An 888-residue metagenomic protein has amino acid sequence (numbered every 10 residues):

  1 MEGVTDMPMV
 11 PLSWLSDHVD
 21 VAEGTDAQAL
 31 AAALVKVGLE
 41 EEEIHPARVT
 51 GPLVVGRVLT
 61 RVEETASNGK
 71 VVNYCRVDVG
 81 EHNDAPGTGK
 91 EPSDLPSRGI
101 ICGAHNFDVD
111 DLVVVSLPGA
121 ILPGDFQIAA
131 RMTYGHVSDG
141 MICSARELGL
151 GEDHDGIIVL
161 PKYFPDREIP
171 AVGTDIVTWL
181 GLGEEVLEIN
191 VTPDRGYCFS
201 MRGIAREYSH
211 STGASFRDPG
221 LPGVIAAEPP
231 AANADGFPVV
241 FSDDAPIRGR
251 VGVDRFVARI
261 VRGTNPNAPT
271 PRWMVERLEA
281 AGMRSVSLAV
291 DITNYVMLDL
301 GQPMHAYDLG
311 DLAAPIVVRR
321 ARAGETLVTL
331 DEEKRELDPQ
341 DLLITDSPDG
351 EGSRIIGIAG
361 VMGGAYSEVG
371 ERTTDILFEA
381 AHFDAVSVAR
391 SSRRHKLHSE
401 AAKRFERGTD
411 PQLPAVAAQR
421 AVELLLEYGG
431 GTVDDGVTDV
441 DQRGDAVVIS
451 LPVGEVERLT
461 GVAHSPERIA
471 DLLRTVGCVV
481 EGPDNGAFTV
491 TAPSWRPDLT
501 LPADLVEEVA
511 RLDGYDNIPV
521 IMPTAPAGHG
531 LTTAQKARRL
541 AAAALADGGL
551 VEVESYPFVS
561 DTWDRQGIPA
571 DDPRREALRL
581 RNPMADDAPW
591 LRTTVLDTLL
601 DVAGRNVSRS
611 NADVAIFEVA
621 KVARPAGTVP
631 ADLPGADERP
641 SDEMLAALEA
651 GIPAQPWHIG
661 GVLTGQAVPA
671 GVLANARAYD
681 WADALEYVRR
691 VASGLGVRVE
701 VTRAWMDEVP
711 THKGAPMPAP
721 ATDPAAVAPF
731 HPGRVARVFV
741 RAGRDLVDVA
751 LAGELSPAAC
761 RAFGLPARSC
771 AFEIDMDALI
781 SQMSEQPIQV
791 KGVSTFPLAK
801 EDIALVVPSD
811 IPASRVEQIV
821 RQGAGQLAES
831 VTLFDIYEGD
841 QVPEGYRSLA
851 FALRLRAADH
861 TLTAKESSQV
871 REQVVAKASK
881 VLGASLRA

Functional and structural regions predicted by a protein language model:
E2-N233, G352, L377, R394-K396 (+5 more regions): Phosphate-backbone binding interfaces of nucleic-acid-interacting proteins
V4, M9-W14, H18, L30-A32 (+6 more regions): Glycine/proline-enriched, intrinsically flexible loops and inter-domain linkers
M9, A29, T475-G482, L645 (+3 more regions): A carboxyl-terminal module marker
V55-G99, V275-E276, T293-E368: Conserved mixed alpha/beta core segments that line enzyme active sites in large multi-domain catalysts
R131, V317-V369, G530-Q655, R734 (+2 more regions): Class II aminoacyl-tRNA synthetase-like tRNA-binding/catalytic domains
V137-D166, V177, G181, E185 (+6 more regions): Mobile "lid/hinge" segments at catalytic clefts and subdomain interfaces of large enzymes
G203, I449-V614, R854-R856, T861 (+1 more regions): Extended, well-folded interaction surfaces typified by the phenylalanyl-tRNA synthetase beta subunit core
Y208-I247, G429-V456, V462-A463, L505: Terminal amphipathic helices with adjacent charged low-complexity linkers/tails
